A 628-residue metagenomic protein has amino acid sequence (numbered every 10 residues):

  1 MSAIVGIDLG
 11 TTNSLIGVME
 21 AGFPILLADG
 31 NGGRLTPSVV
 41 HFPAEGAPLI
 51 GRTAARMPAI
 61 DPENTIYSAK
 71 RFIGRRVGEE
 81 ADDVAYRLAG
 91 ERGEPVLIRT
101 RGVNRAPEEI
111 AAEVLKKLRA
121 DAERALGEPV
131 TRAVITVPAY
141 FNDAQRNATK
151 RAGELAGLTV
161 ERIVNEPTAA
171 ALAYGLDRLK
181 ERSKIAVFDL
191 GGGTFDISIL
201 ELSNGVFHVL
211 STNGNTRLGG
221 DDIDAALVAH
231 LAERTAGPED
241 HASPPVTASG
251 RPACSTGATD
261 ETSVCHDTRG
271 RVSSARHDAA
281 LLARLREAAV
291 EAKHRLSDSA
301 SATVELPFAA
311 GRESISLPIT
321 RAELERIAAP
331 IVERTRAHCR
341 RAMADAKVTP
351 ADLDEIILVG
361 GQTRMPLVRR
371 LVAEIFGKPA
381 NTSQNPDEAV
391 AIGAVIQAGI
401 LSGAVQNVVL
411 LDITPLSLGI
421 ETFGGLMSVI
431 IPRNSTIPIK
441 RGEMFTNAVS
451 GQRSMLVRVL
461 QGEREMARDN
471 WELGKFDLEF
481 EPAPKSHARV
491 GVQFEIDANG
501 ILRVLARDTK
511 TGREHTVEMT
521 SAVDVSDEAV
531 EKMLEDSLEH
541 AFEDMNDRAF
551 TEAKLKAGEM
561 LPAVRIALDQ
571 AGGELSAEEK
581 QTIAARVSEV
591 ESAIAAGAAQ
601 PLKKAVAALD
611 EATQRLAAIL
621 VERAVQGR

Functional and structural regions predicted by a protein language model:
M1-A81, R87-E94, R101-N104, E108 (+2 more regions): Oxyanion-binding/catalytic loops of NTP- or PPi-dependent enzymes
